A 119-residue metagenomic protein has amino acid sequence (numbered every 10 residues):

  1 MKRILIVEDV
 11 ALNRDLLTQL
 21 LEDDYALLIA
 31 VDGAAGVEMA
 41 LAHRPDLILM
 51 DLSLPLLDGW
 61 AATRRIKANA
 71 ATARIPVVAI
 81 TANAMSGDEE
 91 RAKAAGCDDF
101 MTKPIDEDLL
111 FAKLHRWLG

Functional and structural regions predicted by a protein language model:
V10-L28: Two-component/phosphorelay signaling modules centered on CheY-like receiver
L12, I105-L114: C-terminal output helix
Y25-V31, M39, M101: Short hydrophobic/Thr-rich beta-strand motif most characteristic of the beta2 strand and flanking loop of CheY-like
I48, L52-P55, V78, N83-M85: The short loop immediately C-terminal to the conserved phospho-acceptor aspartate in CheY-like receiver
P55, R64, A73, M85 (+1 more regions): The feature encodes the CheY-like receiver
